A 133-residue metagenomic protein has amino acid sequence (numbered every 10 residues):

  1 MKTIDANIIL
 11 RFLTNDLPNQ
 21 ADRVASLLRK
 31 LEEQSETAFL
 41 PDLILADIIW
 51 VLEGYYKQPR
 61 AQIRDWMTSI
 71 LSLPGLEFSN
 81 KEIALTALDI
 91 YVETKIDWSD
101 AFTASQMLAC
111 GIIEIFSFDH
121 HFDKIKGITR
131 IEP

Functional and structural regions predicted by a protein language model:
M1, A104-S105, A109-P133: Acidic, PIN/NYN-like endoribonuclease modules and their adjacent C-terminal/linker elements
M1-L40, Y55-Q62, T68: Short, well-structured N-terminal submotif of metal-dependent ribonuclease cores
D5, L40-P41, I96-D97, D119 (+1 more regions): Histidine- and aromatic-rich ligand-binding microenvironments
Q34-S35, L73, T94, I125: Structured helix-beta-strand junction loops
G75-I115: Active-site neighborhoods of divalent-metal-dependent phosphate/nucleic-acid chemistry enzymes
